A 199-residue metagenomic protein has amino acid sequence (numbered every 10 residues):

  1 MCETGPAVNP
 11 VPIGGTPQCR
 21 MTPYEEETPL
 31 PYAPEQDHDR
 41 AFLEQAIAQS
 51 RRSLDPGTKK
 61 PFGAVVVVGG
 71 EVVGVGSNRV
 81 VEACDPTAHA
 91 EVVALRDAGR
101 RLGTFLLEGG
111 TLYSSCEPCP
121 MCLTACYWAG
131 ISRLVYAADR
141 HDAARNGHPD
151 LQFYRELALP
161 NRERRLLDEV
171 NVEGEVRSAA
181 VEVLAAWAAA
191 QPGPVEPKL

Functional and structural regions predicted by a protein language model:
C2, N9-D55, Y127-L199: Zinc-dependent deaminase
G57-P61: Short, flexible loop/turn motifs enriched in small residues
F62-V67: Short beta-strand scaffold segments in enzyme catalytic cores
G74-V80: Short beta->alpha transition motifs characteristic of CBS
V80-V93, D97: A short, polar/charged loop-to-alpha-helix boundary motif
T104-E117: Immediate flanking context of iron-sulfur cluster ligation sites
S115-S132: Local cysteine-cluster metal-coordination motifs and their immediate loop/turn environment, predominantly Fe-S cluster
